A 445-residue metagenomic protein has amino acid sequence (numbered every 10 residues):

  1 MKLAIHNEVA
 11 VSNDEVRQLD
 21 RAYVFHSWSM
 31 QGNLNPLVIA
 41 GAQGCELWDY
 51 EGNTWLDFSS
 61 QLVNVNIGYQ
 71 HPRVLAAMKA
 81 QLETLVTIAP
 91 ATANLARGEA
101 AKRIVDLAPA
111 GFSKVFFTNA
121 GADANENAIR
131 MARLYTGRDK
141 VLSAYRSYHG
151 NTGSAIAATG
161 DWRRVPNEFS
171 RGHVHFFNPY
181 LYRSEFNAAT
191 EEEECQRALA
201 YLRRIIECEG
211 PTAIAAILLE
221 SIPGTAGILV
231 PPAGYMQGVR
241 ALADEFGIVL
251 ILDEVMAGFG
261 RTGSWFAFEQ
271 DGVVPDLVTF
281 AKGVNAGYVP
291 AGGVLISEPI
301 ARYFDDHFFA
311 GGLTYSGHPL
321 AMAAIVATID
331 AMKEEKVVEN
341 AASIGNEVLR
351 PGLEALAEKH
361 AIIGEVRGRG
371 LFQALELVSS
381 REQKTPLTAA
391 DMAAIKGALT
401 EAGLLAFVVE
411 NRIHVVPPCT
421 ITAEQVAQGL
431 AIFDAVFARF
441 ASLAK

Functional and structural regions predicted by a protein language model:
M1-K445: Conserved N-terminal phosphate-binding loop of PLP-dependent enzymes in the Aspartate aminotransferase
